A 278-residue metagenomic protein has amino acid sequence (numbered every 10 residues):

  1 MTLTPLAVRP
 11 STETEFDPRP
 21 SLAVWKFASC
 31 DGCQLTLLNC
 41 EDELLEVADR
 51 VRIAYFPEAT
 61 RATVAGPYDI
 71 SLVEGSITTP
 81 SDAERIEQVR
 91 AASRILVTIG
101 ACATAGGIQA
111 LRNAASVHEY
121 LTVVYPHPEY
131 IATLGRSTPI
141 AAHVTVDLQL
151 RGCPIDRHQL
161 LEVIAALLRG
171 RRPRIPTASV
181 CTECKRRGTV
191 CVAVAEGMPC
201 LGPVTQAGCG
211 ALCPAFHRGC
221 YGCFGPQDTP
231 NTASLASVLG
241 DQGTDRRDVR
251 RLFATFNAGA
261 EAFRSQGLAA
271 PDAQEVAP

Functional and structural regions predicted by a protein language model:
M1-L72, D82-A83, E87-I95, H118-P278: Iron-sulfur (Fe-S) cluster-binding modules
G75-I77, A101: Short glycine-/small-residue-rich Rossmann-like dinucleotide-binding loops
T98: Catalytic or ion-translocation cores adjacent to nucleophile or general acid/base/metal-coordination motifs in diverse
C102-G107: Short gly/pro/ser/thr-enriched loop/turn and capping motifs at secondary-structure boundaries
Q109-L111, V163: Short secondary-structure transition/capping segments
N113-V117: Short, hinge-like loop/turn segments at secondary-structure boundaries
